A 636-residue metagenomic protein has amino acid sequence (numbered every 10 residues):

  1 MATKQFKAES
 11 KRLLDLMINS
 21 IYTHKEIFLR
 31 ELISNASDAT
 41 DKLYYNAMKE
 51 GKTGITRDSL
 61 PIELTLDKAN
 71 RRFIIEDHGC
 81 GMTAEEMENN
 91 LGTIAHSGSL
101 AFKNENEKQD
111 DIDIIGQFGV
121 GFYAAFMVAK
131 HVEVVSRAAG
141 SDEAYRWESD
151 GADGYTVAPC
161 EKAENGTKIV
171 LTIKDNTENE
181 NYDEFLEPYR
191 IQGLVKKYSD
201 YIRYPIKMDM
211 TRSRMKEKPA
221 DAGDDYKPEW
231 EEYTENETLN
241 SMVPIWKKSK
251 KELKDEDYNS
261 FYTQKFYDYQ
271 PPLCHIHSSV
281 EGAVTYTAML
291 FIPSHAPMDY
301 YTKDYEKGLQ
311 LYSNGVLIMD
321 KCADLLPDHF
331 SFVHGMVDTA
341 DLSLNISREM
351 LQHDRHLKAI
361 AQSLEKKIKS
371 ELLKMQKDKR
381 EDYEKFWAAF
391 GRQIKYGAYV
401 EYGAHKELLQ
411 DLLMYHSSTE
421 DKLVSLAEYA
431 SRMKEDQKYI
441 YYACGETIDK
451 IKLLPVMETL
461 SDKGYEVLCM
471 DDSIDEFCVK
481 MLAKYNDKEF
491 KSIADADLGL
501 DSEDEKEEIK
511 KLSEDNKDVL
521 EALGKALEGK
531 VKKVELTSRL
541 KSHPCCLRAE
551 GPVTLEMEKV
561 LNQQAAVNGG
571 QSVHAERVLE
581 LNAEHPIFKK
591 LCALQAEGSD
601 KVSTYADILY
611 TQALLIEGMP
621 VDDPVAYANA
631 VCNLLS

Functional and structural regions predicted by a protein language model:
M1-F185, G193, K216: GHKL (Bergerat-fold) ATPase N-terminal catalytic module, capturing the glycine-rich phosphate-binding loop and acidic
I114, V135-G154, K174-S636: GHKL/Bergerat-fold ATPase module in large chromosome/replication-associated machines
